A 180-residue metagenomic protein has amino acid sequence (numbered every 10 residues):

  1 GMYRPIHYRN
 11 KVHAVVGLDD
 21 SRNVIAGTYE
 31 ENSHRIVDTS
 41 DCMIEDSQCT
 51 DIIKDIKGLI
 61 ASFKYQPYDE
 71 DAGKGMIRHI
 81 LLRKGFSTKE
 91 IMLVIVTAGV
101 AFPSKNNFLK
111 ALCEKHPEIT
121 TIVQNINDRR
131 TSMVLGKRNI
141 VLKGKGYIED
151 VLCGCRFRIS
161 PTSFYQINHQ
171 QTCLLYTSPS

Functional and structural regions predicted by a protein language model:
G1-I140: SAM-dependent transferase fold signal centered on methyltransferase-like domains, encompassing both Class I
N139-L175: Class I SAM-dependent transferase core
Y176-S180: Conserved small/polar residues in nucleotide/adenosyl-binding loops
